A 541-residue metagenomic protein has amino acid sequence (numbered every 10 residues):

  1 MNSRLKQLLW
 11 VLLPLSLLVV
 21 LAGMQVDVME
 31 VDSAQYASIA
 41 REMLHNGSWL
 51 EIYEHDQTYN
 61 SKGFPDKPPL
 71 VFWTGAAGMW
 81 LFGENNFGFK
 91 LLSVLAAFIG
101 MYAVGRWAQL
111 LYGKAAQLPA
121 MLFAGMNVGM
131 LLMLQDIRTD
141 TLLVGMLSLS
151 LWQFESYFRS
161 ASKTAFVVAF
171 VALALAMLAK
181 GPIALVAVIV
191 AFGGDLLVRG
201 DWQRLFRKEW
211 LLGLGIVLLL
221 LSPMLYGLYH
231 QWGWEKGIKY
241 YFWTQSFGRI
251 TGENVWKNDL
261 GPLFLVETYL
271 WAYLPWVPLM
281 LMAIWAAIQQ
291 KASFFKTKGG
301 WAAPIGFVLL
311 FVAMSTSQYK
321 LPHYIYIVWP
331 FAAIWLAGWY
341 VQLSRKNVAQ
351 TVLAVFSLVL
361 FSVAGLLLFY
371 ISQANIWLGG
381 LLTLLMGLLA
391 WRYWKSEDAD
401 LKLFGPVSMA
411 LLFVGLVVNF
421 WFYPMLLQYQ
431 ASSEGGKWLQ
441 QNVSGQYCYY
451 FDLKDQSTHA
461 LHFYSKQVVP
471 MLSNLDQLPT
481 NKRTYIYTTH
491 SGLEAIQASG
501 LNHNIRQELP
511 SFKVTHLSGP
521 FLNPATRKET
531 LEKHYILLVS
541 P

Functional and structural regions predicted by a protein language model:
M1-Q350, V514-T526, T530-K533: Membrane-integral, polyisoprenol-dependent glycosyltransferases of the GT-C/oligosaccharyltransferase superfamily
K6, V167, A286-P541: Membrane-embedded architecture of ER/inner-membrane glycosylation machinery
